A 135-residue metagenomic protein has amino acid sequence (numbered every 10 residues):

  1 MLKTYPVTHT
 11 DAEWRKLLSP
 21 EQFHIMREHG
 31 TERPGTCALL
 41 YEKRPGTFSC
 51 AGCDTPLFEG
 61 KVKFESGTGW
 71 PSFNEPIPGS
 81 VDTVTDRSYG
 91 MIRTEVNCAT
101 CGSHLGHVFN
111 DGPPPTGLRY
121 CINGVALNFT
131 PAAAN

Functional and structural regions predicted by a protein language model:
Y5-N135: A short Gly-Trp-Pro
